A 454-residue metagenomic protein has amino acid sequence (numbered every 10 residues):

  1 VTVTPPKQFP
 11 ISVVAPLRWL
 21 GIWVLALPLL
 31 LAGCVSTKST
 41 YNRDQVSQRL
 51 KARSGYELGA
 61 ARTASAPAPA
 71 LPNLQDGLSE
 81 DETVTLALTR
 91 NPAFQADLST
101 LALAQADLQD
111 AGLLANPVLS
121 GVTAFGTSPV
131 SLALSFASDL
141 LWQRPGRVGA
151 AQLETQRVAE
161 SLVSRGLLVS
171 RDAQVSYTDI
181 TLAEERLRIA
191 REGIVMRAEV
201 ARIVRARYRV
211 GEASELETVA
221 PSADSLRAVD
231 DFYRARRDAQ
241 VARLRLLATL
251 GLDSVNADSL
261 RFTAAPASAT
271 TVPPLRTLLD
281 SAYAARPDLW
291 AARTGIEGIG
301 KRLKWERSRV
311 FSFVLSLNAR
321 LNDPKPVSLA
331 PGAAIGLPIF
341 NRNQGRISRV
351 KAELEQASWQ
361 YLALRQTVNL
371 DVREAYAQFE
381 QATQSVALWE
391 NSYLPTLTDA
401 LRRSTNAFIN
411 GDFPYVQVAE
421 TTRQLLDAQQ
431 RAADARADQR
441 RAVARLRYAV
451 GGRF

Functional and structural regions predicted by a protein language model:
T2-A15, W19-T89, R236-S281, R447-F454: Terminal intrinsically disordered/low-complexity segments used for targeting and assembly
Q8, V35, E160, S164-S281 (+4 more regions): Periplasmic alpha-helical coiled-coil/stalk elements that build and connect Gram-negative outer-membrane
C34-G59, T85-L140, R243-V255, T277-G345 (+5 more regions): A small-residue-enriched
L98, G149-Q152, E215-A223, Y415-R423: Short, charged, amphipathic alpha-helical segments
D107, L114, G121, S161 (+22 more regions): Soluble, cytosolic/nucleoplasmic coiled-coil alpha-helices used as oligomeric scaffolds and tethers in large eukaryotic
D139, G146-G149: Short, Lys/Arg-rich amphipathic alpha-helical interaction segments that bind nucleic acids or acidic protein surfaces
A198, R227-V255, Q360-V368, A382 (+1 more regions): Short segments within alpha-helical structural elements
